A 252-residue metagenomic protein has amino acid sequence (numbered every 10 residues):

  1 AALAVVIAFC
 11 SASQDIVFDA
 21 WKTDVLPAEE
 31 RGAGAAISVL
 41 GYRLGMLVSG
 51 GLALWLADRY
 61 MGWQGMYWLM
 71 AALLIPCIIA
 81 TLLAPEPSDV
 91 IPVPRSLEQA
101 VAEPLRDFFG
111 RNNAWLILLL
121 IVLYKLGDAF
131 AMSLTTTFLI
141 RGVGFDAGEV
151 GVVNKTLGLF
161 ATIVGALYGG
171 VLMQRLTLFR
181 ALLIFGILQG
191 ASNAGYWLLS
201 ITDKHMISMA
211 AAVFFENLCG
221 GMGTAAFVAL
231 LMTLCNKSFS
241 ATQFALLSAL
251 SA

Functional and structural regions predicted by a protein language model:
A12-L26, G221-T242: Intracellular juxtamembrane helix-capping segments at the cytosolic ends of symmetry-related transmembrane helices
G32-A53, A57, S248-A252: Glycine-rich segments within core transmembrane alpha-helices of 12-TM secondary carriers
A72-V90: C-terminal membrane-cytosol helix-exit motif in multi-pass small-molecule transporters
E86-L118: Juxtamembrane intracellular "pre-TM" segments in multi-pass secondary transporters
Y124, S133-V152: Short amphipathic helix-loop junctions that connect adjacent transmembrane helices in Major Facilitator Superfamily/SLC
V164-L183: Helix-to-loop junctions at the C-terminal end of transmembrane segments in multipass secondary transporters
F179-L230: C-terminal transmembrane helical hairpin of 12-TM major facilitator-type secondary transporters
S238-A252: A late C-terminal transmembrane helix in Major Facilitator Superfamily
